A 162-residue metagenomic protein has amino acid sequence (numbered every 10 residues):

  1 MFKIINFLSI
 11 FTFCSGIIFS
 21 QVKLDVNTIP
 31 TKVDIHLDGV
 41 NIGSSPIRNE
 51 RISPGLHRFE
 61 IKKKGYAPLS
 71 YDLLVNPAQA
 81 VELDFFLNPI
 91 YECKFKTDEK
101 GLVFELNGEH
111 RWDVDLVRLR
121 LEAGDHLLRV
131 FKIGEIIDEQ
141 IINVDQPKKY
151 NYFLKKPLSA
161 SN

Functional and structural regions predicted by a protein language model:
M1-K3, V22: N-terminal hydrophobic targeting signals that begin at the initiator methionine
I4-G16: Sec-dependent N-terminal signal peptides
F19-N162: Short loop/turn and low-complexity linker motifs enriched in small/turn-promoting residues
